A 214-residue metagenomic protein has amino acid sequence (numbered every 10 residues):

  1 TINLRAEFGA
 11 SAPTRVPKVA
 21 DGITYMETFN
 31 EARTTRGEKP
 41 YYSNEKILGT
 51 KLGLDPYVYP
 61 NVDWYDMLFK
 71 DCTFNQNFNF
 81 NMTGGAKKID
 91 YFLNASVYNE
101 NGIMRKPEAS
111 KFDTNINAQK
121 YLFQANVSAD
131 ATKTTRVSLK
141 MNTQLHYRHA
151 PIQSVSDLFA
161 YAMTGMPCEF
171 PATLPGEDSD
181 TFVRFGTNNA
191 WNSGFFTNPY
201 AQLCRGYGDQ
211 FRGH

Functional and structural regions predicted by a protein language model:
T1-H214: Membrane-proximal, glycine/serine-rich, low-complexity loop/turn segments characteristic of large bacterial
